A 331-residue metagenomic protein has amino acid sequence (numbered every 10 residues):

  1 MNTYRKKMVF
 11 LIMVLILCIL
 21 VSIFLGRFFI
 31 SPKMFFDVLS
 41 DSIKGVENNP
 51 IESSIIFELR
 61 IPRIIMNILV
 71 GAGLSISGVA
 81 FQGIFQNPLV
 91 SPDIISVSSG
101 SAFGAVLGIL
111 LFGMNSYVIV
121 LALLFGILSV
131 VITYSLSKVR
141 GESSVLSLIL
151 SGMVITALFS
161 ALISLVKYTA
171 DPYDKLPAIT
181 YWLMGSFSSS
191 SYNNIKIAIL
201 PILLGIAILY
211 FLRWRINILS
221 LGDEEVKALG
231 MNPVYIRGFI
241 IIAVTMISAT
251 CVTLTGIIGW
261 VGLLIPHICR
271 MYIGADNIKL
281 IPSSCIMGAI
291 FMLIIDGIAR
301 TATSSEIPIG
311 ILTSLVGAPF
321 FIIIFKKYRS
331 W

Functional and structural regions predicted by a protein language model:
M1-W331: Alpha-helical transmembrane segments in inner-membrane proteins
